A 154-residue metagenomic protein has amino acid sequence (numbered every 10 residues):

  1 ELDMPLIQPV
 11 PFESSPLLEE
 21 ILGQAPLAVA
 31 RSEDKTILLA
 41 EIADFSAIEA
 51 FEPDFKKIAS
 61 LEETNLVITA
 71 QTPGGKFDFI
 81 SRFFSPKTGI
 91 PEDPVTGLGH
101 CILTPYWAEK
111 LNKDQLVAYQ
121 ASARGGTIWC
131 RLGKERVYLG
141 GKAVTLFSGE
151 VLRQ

Functional and structural regions predicted by a protein language model:
E1-Q154: Active-site proximal loop and beta-alpha junction motif in alpha/beta enzyme cores
